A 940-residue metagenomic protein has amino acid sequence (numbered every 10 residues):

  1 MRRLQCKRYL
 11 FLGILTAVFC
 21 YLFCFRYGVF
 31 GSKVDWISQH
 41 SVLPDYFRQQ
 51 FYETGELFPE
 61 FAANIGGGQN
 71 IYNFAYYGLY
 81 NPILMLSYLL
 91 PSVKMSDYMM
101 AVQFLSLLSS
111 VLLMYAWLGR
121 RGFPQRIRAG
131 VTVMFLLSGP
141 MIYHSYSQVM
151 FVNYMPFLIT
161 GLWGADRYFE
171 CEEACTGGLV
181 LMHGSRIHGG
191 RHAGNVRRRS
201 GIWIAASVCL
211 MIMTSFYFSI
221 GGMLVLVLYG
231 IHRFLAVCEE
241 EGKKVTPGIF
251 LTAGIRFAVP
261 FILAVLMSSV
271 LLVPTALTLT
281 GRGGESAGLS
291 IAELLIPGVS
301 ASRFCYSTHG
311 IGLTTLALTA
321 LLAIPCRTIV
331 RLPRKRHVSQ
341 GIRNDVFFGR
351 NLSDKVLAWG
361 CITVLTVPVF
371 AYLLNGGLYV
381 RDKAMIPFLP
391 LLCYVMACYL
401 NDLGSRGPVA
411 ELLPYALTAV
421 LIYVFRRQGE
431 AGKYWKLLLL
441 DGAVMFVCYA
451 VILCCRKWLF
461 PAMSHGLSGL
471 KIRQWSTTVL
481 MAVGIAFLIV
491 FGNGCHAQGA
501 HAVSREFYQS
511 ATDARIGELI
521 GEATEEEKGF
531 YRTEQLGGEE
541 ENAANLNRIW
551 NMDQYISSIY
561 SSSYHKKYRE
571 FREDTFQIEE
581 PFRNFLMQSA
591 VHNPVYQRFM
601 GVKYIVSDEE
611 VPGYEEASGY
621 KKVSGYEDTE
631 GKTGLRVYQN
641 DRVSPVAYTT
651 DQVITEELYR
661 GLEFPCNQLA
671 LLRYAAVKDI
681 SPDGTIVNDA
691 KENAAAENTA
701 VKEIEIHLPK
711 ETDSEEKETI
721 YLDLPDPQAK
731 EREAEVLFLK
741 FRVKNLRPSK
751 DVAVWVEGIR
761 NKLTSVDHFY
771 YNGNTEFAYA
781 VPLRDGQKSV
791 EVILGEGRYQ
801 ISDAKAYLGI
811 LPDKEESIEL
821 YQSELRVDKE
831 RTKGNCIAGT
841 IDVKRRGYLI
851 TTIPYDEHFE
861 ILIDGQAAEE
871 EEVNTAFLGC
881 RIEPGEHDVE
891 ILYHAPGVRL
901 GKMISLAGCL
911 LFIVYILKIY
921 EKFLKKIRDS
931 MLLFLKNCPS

Functional and structural regions predicted by a protein language model:
R2-R3, L43-P44, T685-L935: Active-site-proximal, structured, solvent-exposed surfaces of multi-pass membrane proteins that position macromolecular
L12-A17, Q103-R121, Q125-E172, G178-V180 (+5 more regions): Membrane-embedded helix bundles of polyisoprenyl
T16-V111, V133-M155, L279-G284, G288-Y306 (+3 more regions): Membrane-interface coil-to-helix junctions
Y46, P82, I249-R336, G341 (+3 more regions): Periplasmic/ER-lumenal interhelical loops and adjacent helix-loop junctions in multi-pass membrane proteins
L86-S87, S558-E656, R660-Q668, R673-Y674 (+4 more regions): A cross-kingdom signal targeting lumenal/periplasmic-facing segments of multi-pass membrane and secretory-pathway
V208, A486-E506, E522-F599, S644 (+6 more regions): Extracytoplasmic/lumenal acceptor-recognition loop(s) of multi-pass membrane glycoenzymes
G222-I262, V338, D345, M445-I452: Perimembrane helix-loop-helix junctions
L352, V356-T512, P884-L935, S940: Contiguous transmembrane helix-bundle modules in multi-pass membrane proteins
